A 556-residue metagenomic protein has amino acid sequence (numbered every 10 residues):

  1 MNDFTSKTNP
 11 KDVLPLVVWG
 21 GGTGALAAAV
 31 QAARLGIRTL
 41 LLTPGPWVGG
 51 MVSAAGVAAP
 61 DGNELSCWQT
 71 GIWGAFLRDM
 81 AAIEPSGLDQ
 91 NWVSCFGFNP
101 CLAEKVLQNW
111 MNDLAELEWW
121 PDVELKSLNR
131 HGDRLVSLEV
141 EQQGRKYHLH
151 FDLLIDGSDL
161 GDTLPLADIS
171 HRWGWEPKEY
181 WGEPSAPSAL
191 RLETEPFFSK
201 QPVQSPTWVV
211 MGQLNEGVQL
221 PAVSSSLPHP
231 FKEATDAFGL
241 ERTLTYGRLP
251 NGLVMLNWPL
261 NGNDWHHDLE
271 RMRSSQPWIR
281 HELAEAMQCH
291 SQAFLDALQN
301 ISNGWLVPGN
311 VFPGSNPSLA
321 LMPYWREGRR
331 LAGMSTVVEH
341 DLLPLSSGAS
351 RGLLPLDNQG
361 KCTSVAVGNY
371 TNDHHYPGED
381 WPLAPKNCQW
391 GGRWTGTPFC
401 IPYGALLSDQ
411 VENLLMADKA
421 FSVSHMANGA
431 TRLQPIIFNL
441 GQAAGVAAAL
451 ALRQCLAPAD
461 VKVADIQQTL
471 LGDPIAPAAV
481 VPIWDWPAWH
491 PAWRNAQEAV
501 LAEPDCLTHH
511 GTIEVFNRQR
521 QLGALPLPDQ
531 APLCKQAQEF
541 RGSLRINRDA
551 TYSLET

Functional and structural regions predicted by a protein language model:
D3-V13, Q31-R38, T43-S127, H131 (+3 more regions): Conserved N-terminal/central alpha/beta ligand/cofactor-binding core
T5-P10, M51, R145-L153, G157-G523: Flavin (FAD/FMN)-binding glycine-rich loop and adjacent Rossmann-like elements that form
W19-T23, P44: Glycine-rich Rossmann-fold phosphate-binding loop(s) that bind the pyrophosphate of adenine dinucleotide cofactors
N129-H148: Conserved beta-strand-loop-beta-strand element in the redox core of flavoprotein oxidoreductases
R518-K535: Short boundary/loop segments of OB/S1/cold-shock single-stranded nucleic-acid-binding domains
C534-R548: Structural detector for short beta-strands of small beta-barrel domains
D549-E555: Short aromatic-glycine-enriched beta-strand elements
